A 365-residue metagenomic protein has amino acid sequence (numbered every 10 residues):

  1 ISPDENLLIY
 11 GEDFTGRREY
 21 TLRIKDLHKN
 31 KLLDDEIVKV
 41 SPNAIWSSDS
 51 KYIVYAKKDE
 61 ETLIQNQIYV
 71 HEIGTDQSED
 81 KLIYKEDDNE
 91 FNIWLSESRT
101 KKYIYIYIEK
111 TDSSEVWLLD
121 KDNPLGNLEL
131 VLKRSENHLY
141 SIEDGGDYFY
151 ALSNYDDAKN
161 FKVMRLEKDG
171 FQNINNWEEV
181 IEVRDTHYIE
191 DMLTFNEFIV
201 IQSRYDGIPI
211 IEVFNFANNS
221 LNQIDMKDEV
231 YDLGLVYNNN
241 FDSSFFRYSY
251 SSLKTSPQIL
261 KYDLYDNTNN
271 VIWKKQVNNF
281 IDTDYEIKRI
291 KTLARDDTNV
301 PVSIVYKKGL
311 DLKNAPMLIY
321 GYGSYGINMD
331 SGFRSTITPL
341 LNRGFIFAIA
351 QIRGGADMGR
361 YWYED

Functional and structural regions predicted by a protein language model:
I1-G11, V38-A56, D88-Y107, R134-S153 (+4 more regions): Conserved beta-propeller blade repeats
G11-E19, H28-L33, K227, Y262-T268 (+1 more regions): Cap/lid segment of the alpha/beta-hydrolase catalytic domain
E12-T21, E36-V40, A56-Q67, D76 (+5 more regions): A flexible loop/linker signature enriched in serine peptidases of the S9 family
T15-R17, I24-P42, K58, H71-N92 (+5 more regions): Multi-bladed beta-propeller domains
I24, V70, L118, R165 (+4 more regions): Conserved blade-register residue in beta-propeller folds
Y148-Y155, N160-F161, F241-I272: Structured, non-catalytic alpha/beta "coupling" segments that mediate domain-domain communication and provide generic
N154-D156, Y188-D206, T292-P301, L340 (+2 more regions): C-terminal substrate/ligand-recognition segments
L193-L260: C-terminal structured "cap/appendage" subdomains that terminate the fold
